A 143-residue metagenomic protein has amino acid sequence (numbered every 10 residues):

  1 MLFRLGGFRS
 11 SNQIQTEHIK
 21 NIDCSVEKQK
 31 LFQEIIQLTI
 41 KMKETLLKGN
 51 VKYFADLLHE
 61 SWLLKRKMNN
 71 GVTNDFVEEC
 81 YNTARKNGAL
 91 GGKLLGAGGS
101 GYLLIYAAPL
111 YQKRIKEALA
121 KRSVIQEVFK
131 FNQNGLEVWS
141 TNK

Functional and structural regions predicted by a protein language model:
M1-K93, L104-K143: C-terminal nucleotide
S100: Glycine-rich active-site/cofactor-binding loop and its immediate structural neighborhood
